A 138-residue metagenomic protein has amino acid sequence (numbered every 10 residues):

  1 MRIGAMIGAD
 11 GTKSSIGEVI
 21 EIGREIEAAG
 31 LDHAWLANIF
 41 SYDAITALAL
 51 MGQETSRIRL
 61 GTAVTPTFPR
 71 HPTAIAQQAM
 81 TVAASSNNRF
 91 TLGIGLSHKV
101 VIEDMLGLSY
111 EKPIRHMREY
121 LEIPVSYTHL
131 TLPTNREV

Functional and structural regions predicted by a protein language model:
M1-L60, H129: N-terminal beta1-alpha1-beta2 module of alpha/beta enzyme domains
G8-D10, I39, T65-T67, G95-K99: Active-site beta-loop-alpha junctions enriched in small/polar residues
H33, R89-T91: Residues at the N-termini of beta-strands
A49-L50, M80, E122: Active-site phosphate/pyrophosphate- and oxyanion-stabilizing loops and adjacent acidic/basic residues in soluble
P69-M80: Glycine-rich anion/phosphate-binding loops
H98-L108: Acidic/polar active-site rim loop that often engages polyanionic ligands
P113-Y127: Basic phosphate/pyrophosphate-binding loop/patch that engages nucleotide-derived ligands
T128-T134: Conserved small/polar residues in nucleotide/adenosyl-binding loops
